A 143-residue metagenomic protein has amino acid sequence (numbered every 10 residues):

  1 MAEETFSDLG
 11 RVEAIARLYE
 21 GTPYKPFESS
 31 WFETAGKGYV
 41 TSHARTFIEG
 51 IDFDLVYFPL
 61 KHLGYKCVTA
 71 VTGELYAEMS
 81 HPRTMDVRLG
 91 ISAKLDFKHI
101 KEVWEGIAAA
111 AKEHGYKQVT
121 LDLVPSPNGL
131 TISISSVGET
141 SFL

Functional and structural regions predicted by a protein language model:
M1-P59, V87: Extreme N-terminal cap/leader segments of soluble proteins
G10, P26, G50, G64 (+3 more regions): Glycine-centered flexibility motif
P23, L55-T72, K94-E105: Glycine-rich anion/phosphate-binding loops
F32-G36, L75-H81: Short glycine/proline-enriched loop/turn "hinge" motifs that connect secondary-structure elements and lie
C67-M79, A111: A short, N-terminal amphipathic alpha-helix
R83-L143: Glycine-rich anion-binding loops of enzyme active sites
